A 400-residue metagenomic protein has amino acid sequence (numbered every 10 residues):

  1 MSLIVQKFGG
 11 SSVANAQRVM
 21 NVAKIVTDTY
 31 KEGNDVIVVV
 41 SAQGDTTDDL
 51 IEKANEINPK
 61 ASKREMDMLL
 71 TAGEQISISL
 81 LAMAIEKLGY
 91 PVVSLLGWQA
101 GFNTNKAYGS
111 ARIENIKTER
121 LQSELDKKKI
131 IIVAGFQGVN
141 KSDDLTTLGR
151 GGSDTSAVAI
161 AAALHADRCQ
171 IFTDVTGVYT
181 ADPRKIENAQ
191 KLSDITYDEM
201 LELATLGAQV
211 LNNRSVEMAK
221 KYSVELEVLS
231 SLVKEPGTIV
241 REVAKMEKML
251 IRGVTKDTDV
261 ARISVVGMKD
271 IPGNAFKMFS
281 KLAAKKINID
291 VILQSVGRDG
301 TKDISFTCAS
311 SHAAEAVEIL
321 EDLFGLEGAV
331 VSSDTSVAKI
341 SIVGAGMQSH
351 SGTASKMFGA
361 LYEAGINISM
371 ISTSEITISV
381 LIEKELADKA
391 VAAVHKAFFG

Functional and structural regions predicted by a protein language model:
M1-V216, I382-E383: Nucleotide/pyrophosphate-binding catalytic subdomain
N34, Y90, V224, I287 (+1 more regions): Short phosphate-binding/catalytic loops that engage adenosine nucleotides
Q43, V175-G177, Y222-L226, S230-E235 (+4 more regions): Glycine-rich beta-alpha junction loops
R168-F172, L226-V228, D290: Short hydrophobic alpha-helical runs that function as membrane-insertion/retention elements
G237-G400: A conserved regulatory-domain signal marking ACT and ACT-like small-molecule sensing domains and adjacent regulatory
